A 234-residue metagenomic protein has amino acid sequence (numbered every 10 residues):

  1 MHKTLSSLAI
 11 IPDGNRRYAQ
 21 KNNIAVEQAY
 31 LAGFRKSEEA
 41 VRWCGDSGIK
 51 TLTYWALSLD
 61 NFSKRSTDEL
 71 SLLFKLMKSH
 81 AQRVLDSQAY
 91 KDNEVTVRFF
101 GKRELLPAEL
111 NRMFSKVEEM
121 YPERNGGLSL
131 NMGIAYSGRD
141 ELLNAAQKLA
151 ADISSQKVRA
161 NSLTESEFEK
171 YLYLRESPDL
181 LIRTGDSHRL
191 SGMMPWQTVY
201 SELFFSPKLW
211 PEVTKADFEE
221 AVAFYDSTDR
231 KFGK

Functional and structural regions predicted by a protein language model:
M1-K234: Flexible, compositionally biased loop and terminal segments
